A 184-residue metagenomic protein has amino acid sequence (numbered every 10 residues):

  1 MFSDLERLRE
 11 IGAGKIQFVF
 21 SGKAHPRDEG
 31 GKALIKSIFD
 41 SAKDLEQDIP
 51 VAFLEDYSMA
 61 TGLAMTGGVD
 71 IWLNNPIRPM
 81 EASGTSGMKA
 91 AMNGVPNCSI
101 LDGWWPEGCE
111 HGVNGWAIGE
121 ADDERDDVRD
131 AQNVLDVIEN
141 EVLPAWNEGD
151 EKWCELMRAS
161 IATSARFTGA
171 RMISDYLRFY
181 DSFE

Functional and structural regions predicted by a protein language model:
M1-E6: A conserved mid-protein helix/loop that constitutes part of the nucleotide-sugar donor-binding site
R9, G14-I16, T66-R166, D175-R178 (+1 more regions): Catalytic binding pocket for nucleotide-activated donors in carbohydrate/polymer assembly enzymes
G12, F20-T61, V69: Nucleotide-activated donor-binding/catalytic signature segment of Leloir-type glycosyltransferases, i.e., the conserved
